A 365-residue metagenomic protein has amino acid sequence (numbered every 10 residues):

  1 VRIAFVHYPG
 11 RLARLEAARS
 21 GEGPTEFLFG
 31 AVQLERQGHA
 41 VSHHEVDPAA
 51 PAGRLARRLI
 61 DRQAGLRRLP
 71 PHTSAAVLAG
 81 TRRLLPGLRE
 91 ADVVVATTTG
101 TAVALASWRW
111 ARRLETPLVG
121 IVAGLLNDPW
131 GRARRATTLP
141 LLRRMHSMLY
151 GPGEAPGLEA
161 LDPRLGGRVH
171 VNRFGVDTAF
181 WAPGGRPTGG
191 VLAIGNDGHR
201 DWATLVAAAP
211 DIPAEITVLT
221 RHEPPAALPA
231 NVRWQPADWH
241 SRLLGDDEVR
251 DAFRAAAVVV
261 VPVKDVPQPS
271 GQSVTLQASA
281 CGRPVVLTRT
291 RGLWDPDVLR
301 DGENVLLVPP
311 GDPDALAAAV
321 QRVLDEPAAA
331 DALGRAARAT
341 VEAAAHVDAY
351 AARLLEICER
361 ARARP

Functional and structural regions predicted by a protein language model:
V1-A49, R89, P210-D211: N-terminal subdomain of nucleotide-sugar transferases
E26, P187-V249: Conserved catalytic-core segment of nucleotide-activated headgroup transferases in glycan assembly
R82-E90, L125-S147: Membrane-proximal helix-turn-helix segments that form the acceptor-binding/catalytic region of lipid-linked
R143-E159, R164-W181, T188, N196-H199: Donor nucleotide-sugar binding/catalytic pocket of nucleotide-sugar-dependent glycosyltransferases
N196, L299-P313, R322-P327: Conserved acidic donor-binding segment of nucleotide-sugar-dependent glycosyltransferases
A227-L228, R289-G302, L306-L307: Short acidic/histidine- and often glycine-rich active-site loop of Leloir-type glycosyltransferases that engages
F253-S270, R283: Acidic donor-binding loop of glycosyltransferase active sites
A315, R322, A329-A344, Y350-R353: A short, well-ordered alpha-helix in the C-terminal region of glycosyltransferases
